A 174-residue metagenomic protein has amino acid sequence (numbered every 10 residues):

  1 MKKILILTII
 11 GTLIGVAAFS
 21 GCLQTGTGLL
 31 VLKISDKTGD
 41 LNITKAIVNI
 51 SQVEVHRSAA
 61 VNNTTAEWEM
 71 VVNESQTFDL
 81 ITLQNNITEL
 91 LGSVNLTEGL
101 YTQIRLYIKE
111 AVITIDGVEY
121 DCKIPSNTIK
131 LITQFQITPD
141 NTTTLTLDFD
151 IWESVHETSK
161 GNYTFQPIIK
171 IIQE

Functional and structural regions predicted by a protein language model:
M1-T25: Secretory targeting signatures
C22-E174: A short, solvent-exposed, low-complexity linear motif enriched for acidic/polar residues with Pro/Gly/Ser/Thr
